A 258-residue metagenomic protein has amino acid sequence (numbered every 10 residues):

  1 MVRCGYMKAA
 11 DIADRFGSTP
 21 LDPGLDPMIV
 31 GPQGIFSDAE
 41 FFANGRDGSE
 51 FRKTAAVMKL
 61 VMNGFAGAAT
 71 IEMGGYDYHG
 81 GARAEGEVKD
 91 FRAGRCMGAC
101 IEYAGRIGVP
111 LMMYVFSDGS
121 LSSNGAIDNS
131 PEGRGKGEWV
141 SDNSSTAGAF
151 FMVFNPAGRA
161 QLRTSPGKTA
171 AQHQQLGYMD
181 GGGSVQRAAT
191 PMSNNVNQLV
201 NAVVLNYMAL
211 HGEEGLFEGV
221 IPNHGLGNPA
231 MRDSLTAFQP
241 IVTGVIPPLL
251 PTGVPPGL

Functional and structural regions predicted by a protein language model:
M1-Y103, V109, T146-L258: Feature for exported/extracytoplasmic and membrane-associated proteins, marking the mature portion
C96, S120, V140-T146: Generic hydrophobic/packing signal
A104-P131: Metal-dependent active-site segment of extracytoplasmic phospho-/sulfohydrolases and closely related
N124-G133, E138-S144: Extended amphipathic alpha-helical segments with heptad-repeat/coiled-coil character used for oligomerization, fusion
